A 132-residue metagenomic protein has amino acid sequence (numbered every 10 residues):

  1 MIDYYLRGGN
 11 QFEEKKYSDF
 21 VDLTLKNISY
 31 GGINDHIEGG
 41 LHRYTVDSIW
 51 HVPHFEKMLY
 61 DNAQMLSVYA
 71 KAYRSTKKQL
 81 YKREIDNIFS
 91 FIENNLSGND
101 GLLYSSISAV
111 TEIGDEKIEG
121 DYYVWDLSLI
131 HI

Functional and structural regions predicted by a protein language model:
M1-H131: Glycan-recognition and catalytic cores of secretory/periplasmic carbohydrate-active enzymes
